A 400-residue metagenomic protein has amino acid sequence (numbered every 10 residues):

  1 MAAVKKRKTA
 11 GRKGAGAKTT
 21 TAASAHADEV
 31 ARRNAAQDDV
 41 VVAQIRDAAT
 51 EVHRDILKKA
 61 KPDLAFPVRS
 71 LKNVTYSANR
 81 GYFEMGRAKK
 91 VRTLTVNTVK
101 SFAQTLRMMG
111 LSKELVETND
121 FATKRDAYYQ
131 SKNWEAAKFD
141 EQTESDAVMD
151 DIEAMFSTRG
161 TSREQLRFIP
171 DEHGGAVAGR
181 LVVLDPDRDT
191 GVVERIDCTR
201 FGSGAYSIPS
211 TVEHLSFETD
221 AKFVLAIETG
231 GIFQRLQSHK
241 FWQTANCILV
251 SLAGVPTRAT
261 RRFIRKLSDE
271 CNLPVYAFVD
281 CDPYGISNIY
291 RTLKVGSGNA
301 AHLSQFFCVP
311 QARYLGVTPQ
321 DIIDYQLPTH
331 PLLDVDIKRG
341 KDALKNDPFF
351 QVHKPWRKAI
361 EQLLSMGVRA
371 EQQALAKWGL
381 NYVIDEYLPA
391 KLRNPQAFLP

Functional and structural regions predicted by a protein language model:
A2-P274, P283-P400: Nucleic-acid enzyme cleavage-core boundary/entry regions
D280: Active-site glycine-centered loops adjacent to acidic/histidine catalytic or metal-binding residues that shape
